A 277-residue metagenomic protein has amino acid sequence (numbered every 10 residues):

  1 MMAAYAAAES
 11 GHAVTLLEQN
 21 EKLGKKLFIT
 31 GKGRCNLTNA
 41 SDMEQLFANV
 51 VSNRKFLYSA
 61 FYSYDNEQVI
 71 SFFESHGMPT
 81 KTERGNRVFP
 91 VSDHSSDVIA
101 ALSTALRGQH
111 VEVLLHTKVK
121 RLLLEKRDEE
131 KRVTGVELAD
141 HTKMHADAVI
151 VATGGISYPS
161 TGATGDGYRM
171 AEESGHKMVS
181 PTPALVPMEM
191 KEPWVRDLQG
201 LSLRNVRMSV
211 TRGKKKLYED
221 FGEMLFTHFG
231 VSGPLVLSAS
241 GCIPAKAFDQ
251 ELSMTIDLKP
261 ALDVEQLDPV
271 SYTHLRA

Functional and structural regions predicted by a protein language model:
M1-T15: N-terminal Rossmann-like FAD-binding beta1-loop-alpha1 element of flavoenzymes
Q19-E112: Conserved N-terminal/central alpha/beta ligand/cofactor-binding core
E21-L23, F28-I29, L37, M43-E44 (+2 more regions): An anion/pyrophosphate-binding glycine-rich loop and adjacent beta-alpha core in soluble alpha-beta enzymes
E112-L114, V179: General small-molecule cofactor/ligand-binding pocket signal
L115-D128: A conserved short coil-to-beta-strand element within the FAD-binding core of flavoproteins
A139-H141: Glycine-centered tight beta-turn/hairpin loop motif at sheet-sheet or coil-to-beta transitions
M144-I156, M224-T227: Short hydrophobic core segments
I156-D166: Flavin (primarily FAD) binding-site architecture
